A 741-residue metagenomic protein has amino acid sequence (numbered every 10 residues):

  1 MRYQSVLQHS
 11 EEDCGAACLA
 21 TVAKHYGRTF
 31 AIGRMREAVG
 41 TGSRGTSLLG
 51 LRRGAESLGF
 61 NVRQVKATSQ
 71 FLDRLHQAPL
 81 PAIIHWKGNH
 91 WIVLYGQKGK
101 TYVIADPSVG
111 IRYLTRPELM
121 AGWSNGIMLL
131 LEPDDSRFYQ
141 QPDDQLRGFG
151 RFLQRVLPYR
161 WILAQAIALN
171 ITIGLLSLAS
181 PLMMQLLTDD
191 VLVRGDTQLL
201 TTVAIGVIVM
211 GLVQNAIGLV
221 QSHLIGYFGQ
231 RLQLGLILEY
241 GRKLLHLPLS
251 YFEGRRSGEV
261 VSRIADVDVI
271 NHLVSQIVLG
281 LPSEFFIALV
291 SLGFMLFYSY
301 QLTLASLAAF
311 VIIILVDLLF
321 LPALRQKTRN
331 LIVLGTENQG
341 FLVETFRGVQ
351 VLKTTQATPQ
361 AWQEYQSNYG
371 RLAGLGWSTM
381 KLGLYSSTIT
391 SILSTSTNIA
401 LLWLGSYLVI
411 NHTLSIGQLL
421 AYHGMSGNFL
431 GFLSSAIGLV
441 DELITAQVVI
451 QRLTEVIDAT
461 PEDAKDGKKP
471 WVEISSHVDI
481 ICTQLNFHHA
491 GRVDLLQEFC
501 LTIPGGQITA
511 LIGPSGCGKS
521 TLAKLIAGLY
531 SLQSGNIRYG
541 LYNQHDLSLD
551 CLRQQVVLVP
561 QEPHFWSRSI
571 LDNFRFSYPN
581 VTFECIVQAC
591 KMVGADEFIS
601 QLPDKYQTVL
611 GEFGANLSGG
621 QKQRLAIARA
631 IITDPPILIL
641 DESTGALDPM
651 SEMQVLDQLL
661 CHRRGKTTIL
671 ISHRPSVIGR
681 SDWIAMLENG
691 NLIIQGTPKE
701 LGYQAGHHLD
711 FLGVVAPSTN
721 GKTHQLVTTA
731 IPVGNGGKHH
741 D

Functional and structural regions predicted by a protein language model:
M1-S180, V193, T197-T202, I225 (+6 more regions): Membrane-integrated ABC transporters
A164-I217, L224, L296-Q301, H412-I416: Transmembrane helix-loop-helix hairpins at lipid-water interfaces of multipass membrane proteins, especially the type-1
M184, L245-V290, R347, K353 (+1 more regions): Juxtamembrane loop-to-helix connectors within ABC transporter transmembrane domains
V203-Q214, G218, G280-N330, L401-L414 (+2 more regions): Transmembrane helices of ABC transporter permease
L244, Y365, L453, C482-Q484: Conserved catalytic Walker-motif region of ABC-type ATPase nucleotide-binding domains
L334, Q350-A357, K381, M425-V456: Cytosolic ends of transmembrane helices, especially the final helix of ABC transmembrane type-1 domains
E473-D741: ABC-type nucleotide-binding domain
